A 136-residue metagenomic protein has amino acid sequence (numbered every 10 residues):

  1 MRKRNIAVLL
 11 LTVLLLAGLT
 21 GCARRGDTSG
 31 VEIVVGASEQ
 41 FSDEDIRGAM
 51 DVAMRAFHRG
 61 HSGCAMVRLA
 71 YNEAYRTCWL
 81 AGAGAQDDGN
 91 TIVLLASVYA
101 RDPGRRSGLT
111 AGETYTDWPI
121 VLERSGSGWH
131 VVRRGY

Functional and structural regions predicted by a protein language model:
R2-A23: Sec-dependent N-terminal signal peptides of Gram-positive bacterial secreted proteins and lipoproteins
R4-I6, G26-D27, A70, C78 (+2 more regions): Small/flexible residues
R4-I6, L11, V31, T91 (+2 more regions): Residue-level marker of intrinsically disordered, low-complexity segments enriched for small/polar residues
V8, G30, G48, I120-L122: Low-complexity, compositionally biased segments
L11-V13, R76, Y115, G126: Intrinsically disordered regions, especially transient/low-confidence alpha-helical propensity segments and coil-helix
G18-T114: Flexible low-complexity loop/turn motifs enriched in small/helix-breaking residues
Y115-Y136: Short beta-strand edge/turn micro-motifs at domain boundaries
